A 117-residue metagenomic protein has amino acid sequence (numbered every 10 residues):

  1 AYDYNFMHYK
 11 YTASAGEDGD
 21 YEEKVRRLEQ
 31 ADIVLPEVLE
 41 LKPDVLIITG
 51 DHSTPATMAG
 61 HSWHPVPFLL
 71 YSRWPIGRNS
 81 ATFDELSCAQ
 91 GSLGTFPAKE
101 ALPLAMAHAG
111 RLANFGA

Functional and structural regions predicted by a protein language model:
A1-A117: Feature captures the catalytic ectodomains and active-site-proximal regions of enzymes that hydrolyze or transfer
